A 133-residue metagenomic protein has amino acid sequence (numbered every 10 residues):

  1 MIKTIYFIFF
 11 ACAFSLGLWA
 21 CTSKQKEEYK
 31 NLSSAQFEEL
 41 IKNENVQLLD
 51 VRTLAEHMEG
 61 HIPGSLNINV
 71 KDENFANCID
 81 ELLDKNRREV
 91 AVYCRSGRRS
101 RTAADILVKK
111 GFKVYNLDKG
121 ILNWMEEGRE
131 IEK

Functional and structural regions predicted by a protein language model:
I2-F7, L16-L40, A55-E89, R98-K133: Rhodanese-like catalytic fold shared by cysteine-dependent sulfurtransferases and DSP/PTP-type phosphatases
L48-D50: Structural scaffold elements adjacent to functional motifs in cytosolic proteins
Y93: Short, surface-exposed ligand- or partner-binding patches at beta-edge/loop junctions that are enriched in aromatics
